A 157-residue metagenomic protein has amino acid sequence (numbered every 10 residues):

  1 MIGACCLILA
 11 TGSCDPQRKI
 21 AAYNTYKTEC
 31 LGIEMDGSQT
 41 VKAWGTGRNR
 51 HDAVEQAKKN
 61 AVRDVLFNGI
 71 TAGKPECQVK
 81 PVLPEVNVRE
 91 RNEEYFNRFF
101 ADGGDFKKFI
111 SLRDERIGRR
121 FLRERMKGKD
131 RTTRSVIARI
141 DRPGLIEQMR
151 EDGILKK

Functional and structural regions predicted by a protein language model:
I2-A10: Bacterial N-terminal signal peptides
C14-K157: Domain-level marker for long, solvent-exposed, non-transmembrane regions
